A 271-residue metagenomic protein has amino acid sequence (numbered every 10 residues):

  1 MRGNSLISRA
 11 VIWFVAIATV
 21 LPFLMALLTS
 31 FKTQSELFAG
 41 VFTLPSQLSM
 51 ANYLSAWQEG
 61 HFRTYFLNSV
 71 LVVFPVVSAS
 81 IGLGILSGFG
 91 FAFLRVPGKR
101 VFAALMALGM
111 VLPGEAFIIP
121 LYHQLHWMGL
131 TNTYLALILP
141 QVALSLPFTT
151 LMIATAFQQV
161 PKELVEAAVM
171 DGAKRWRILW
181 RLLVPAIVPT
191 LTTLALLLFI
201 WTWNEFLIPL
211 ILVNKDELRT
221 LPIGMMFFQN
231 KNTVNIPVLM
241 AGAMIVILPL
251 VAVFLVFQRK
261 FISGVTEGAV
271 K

Functional and structural regions predicted by a protein language model:
M1-K271: A hydrophobic, multi-pass inner-membrane permease signature
